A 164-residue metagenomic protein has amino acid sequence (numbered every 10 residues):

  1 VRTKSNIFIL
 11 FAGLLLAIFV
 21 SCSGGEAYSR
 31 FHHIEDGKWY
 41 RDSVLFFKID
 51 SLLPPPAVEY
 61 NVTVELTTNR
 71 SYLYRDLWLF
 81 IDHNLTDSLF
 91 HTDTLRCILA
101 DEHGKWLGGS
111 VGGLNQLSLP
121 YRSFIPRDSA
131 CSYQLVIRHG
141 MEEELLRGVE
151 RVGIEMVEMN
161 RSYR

Functional and structural regions predicted by a protein language model:
V1-F11: Bacterial N-terminal signal peptides that target proteins for export
I18-S21: C-terminal motif of bacterial Sec signal peptides marking the signal peptidase cleavage site
S23-E26: Bacterial signal peptide processing site
V44, L95-L99, L107-R122, I137: A beta-strand/beta-hairpin structural motif
A57-T63, I125-E142: Noncatalytic modules at the cell exterior or secretory-pathway interfaces, chiefly beta-strand-rich lectin/adhesion
V64-S71: Short amphipathic, basic-aromatic surface patches that mediate peripheral association with negatively charged
L79-N84, E142-R164: Exposed low-complexity, polar/acidic, P/S/T/G-rich flexible segments that act as propeptides, protease-susceptible
